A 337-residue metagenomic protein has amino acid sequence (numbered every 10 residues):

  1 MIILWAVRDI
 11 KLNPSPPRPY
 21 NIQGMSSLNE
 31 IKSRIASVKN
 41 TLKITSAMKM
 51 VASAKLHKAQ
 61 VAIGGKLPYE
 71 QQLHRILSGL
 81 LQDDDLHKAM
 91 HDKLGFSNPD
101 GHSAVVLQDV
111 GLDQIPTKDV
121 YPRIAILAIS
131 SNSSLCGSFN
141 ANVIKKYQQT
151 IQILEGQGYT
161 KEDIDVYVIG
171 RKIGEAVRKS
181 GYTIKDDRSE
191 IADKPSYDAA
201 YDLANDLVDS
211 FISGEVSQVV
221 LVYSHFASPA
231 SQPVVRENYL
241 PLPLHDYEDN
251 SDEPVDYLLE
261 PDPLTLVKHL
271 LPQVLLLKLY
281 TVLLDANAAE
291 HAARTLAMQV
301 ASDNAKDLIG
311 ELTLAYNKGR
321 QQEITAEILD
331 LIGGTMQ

Functional and structural regions predicted by a protein language model:
I2-G24: Short, Lys/Arg-enriched N-terminal segments with co-localized hydrophobic residues within the first ~10-30 amino acids
Y20-Q337: C-terminal beta-strand-loop-alpha-helix "lid" module of Rossmann-like NAD(P)-dependent dehydrogenases
